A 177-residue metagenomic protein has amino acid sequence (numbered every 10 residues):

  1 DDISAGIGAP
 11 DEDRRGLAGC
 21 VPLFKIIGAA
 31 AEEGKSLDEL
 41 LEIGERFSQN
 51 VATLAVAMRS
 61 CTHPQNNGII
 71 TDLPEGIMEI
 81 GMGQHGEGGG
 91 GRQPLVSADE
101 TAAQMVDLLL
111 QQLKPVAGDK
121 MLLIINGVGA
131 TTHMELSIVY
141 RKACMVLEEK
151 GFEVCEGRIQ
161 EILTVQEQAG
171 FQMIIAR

Functional and structural regions predicted by a protein language model:
D1-R177: N-terminal loops that bind phosphate or other acidic moieties and the adjacent beta-alpha structural core
